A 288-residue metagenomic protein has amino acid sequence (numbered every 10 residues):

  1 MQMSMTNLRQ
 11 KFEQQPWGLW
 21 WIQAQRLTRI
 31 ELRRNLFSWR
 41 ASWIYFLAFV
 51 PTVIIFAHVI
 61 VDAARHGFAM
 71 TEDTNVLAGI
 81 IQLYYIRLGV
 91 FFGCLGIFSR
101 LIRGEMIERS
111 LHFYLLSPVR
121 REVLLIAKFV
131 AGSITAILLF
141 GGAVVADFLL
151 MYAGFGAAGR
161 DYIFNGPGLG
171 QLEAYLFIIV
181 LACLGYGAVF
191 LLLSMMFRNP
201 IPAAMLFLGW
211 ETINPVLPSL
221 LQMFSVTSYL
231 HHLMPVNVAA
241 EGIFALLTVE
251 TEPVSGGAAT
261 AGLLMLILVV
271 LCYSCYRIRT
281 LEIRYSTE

Functional and structural regions predicted by a protein language model:
Q2-Y45: Aromatic- and glycine-rich beta-strand/loop motifs that create alpha-glucan
Q10, V53-L101, L125-M196, L246-G256 (+1 more regions): Secretory targeting signals
W39-A41, R120-E122, I126, P167-G168 (+1 more regions): Membrane-helix interface segments
W39-I54, G132-V144, L206-Y229: Hydrophobic alpha-helical membrane-insertion segments
H58-L77, M196, I201-R284: Terminal transmembrane helical anchor/hairpin motif
R100-I134, S286: Helix-loop-helix units of permease transmembrane domains in multi-pass membrane transporters, especially ABC
